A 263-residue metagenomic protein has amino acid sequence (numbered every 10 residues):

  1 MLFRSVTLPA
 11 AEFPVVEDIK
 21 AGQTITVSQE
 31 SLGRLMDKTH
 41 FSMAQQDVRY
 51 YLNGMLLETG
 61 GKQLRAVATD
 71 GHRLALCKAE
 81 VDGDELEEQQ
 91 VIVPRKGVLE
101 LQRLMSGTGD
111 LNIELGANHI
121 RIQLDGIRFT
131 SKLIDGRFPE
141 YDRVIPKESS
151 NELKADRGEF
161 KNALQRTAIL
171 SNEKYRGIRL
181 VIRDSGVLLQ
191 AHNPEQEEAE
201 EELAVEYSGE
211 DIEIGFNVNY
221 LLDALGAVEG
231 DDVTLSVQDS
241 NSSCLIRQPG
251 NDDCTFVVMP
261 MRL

Functional and structural regions predicted by a protein language model:
M1-L263: Structural preference for solvent-exposed beta-strand-turn elements and adjacent flexible terminal/loop segments within
